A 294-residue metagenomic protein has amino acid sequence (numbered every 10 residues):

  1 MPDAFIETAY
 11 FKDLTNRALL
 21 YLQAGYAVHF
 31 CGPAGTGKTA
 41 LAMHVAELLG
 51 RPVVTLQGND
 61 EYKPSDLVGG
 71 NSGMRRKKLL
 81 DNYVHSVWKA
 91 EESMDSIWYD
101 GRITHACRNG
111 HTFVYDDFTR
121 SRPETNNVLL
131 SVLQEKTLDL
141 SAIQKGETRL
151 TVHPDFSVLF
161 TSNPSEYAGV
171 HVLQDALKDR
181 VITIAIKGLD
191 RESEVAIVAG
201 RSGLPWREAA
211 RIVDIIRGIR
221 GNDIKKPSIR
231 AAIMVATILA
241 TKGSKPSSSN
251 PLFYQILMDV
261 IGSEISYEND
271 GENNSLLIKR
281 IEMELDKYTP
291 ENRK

Functional and structural regions predicted by a protein language model:
M1-A210, K294: AAA+ P-loop NTPase catalytic core and its hallmark functional loops
M1-T8, A24, G200-K294: Alpha-helical lid/collar subdomain of P-loop NTPases
